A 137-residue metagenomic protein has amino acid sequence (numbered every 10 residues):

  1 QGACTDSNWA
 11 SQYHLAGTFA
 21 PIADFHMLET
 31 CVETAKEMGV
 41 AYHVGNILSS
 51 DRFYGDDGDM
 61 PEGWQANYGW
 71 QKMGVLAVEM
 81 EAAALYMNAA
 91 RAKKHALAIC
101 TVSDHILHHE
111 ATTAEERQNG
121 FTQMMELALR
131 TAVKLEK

Functional and structural regions predicted by a protein language model:
Q1-K137: Glycine-rich phosphate- or other oxyanion-binding loops that anchor nucleotides, phosphorylated ligands
